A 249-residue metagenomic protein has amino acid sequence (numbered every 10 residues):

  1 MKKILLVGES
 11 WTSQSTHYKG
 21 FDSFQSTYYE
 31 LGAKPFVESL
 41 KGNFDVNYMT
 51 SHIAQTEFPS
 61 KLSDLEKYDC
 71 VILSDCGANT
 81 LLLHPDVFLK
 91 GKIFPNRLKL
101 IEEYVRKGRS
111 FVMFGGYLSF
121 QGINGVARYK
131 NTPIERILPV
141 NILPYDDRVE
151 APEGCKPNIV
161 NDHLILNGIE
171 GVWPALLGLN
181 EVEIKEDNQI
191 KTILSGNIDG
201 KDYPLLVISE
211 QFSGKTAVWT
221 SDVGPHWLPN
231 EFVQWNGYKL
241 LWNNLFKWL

Functional and structural regions predicted by a protein language model:
M1-G77, Y117-Q121, S209, N230 (+1 more regions): Aromatic-Pro/Gly-enriched surface loop or interdomain linker that acts as a lid/target-recognition segment
M1-K2, E9-K19, A33, S110-G200: An acidic, glycine-rich "communication" segment
M1-V7, S110, N188-K191, I198-Y203 (+1 more regions): Extracellular ligand-binding/catalytic regions of CAZymes and related secreted enzymes and adhesion modules
I4-L5, W11, L65-I123, E210-G214 (+1 more regions): Short alpha-beta junction capping motif
G20-Q25, P85-K90, F232-W235: Short glycine-enriched, charge-decorated loop/helix-capping segments at active-site entrances that position
G32-F36, D64, I93, R97-L100 (+2 more regions): Stable alpha-helical elements in mature extracytoplasmic
N47-H52, V87-G91, L194-S195: Short, flexible loop segments at the rims of nucleotide/cofactor-binding pockets, characterized by
T56-L62, K99, K201-L205: Alpha-helical scaffolding within the catalytic cores of extracellular/periplasmic polymer-degrading hydrolases
